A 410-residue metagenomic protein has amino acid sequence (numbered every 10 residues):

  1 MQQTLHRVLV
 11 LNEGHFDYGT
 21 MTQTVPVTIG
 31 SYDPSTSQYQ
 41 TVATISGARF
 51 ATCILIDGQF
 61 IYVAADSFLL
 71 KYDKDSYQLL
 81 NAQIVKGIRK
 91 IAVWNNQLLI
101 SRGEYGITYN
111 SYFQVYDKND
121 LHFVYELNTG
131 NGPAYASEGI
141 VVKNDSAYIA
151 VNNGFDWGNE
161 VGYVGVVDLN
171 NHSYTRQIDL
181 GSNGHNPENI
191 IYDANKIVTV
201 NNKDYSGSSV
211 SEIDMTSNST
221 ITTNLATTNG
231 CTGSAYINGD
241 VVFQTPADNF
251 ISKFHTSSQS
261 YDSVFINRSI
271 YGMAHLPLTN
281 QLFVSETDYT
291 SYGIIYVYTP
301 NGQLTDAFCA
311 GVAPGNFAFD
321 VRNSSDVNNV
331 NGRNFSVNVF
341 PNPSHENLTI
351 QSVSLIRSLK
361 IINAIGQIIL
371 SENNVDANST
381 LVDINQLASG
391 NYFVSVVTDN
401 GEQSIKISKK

Functional and structural regions predicted by a protein language model:
L5-H6, G58-Q59, N95-N96, N144-D145 (+3 more regions): Short coil/turn segments that connect the beta-strands within blades of beta-propeller domains
V10, V63, I100, I149-A150 (+3 more regions): Residue position within the beta-strands of beta-propeller blades
G19-V25, A64, Y105-S111, F155-G162 (+3 more regions): Short, solvent-exposed loop/turn segments at conserved positions within beta-propeller repeat blades
T28-G30, F68-L70, S111-Q114, G162-G165 (+3 more regions): A short loop-to-beta-strand structural motif that recurs across blades of beta-propeller domains
S37-I45, S76-Q83, H122-G130, S173-L180 (+3 more regions): A short beta-strand motif characteristic of beta-propeller blades
G47-I56, K86-N95, G132-V142, S182-Y192 (+3 more regions): Repeated scaffold domains used in trafficking and secretory/extracellular systems, primarily beta-propellers
D288-S324: Blade-level signature of beta-propeller repeat domains, shared across WD40, Kelch, NHL, RCC1 and BNR/Asp-box propellers
V330-F340, S344-K410: C-terminal outer-membrane/trafficking sorting elements
